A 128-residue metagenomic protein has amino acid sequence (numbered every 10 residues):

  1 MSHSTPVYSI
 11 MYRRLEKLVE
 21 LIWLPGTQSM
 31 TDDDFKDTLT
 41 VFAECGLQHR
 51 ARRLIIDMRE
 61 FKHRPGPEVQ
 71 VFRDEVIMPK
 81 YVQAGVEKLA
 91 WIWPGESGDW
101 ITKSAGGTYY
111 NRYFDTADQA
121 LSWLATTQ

Functional and structural regions predicted by a protein language model:
M1-Q128: Amphipathic, Lys/Arg-enriched alpha-helical "gate/interface" segment within cytosolic domains that mediates
